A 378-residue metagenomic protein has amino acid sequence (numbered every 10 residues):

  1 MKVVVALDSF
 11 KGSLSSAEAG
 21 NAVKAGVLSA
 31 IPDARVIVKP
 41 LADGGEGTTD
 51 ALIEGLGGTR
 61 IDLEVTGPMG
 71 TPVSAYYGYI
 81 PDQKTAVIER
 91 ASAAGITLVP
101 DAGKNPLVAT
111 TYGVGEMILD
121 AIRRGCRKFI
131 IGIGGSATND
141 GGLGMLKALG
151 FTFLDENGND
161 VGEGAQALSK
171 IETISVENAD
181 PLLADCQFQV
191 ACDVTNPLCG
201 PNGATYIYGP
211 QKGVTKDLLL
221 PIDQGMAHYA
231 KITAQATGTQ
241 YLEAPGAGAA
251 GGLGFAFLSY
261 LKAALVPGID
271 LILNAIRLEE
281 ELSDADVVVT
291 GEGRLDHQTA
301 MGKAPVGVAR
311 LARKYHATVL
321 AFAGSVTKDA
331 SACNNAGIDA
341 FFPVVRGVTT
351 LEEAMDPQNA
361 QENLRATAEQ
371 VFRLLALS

Functional and structural regions predicted by a protein language model:
M1-I133, A137-S378: N-terminal loops that bind phosphate or other acidic moieties and the adjacent beta-alpha structural core
